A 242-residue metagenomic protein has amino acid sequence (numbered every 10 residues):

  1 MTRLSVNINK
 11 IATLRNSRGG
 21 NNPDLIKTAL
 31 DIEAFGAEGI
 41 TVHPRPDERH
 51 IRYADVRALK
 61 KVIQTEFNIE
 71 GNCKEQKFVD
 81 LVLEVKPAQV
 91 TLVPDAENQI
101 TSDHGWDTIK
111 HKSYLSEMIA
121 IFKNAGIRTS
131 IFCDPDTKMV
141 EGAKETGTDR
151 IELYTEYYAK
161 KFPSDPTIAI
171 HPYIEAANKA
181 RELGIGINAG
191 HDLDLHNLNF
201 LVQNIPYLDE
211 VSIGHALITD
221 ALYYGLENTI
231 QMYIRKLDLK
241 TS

Functional and structural regions predicted by a protein language model:
M1-N68, C73-K74, L83-P87, E145 (+1 more regions): Conserved N-terminal beta1-alpha1 strand-loop-helix module at the mouth
T2-I8, I40-V42, F67-G71, A88-L92 (+4 more regions): Hydrophobic faces of well-ordered beta-strands that scaffold small-molecule active sites in alpha/beta enzyme cores
G36-E38, V62-Q64, E84-V90, N124 (+2 more regions): Glycine-enriched alpha-helix->loop->beta-strand junction motifs that scaffold or abut catalytic
H43, T91-Q99, D149-F162, Y207-L226: Glycine-rich phosphate-binding active-site loops on the catalytic face of alpha/beta enzymes
P44-I119, K138-M139, L153, Y173-K179: N-terminal active-site wall of soluble small-molecule enzyme domains
K60, H104, D165-P166, D220-S242: C-terminal helical cap(s) of enzyme catalytic domains, especially alpha/beta-barrels
K74-E84, D136-T146, A189, L193-L208: Catalytic cores of alpha/beta
R128-A180: Histidine/lysine/aspartate-rich catalytic loop segments that bind and position anionic ligands
